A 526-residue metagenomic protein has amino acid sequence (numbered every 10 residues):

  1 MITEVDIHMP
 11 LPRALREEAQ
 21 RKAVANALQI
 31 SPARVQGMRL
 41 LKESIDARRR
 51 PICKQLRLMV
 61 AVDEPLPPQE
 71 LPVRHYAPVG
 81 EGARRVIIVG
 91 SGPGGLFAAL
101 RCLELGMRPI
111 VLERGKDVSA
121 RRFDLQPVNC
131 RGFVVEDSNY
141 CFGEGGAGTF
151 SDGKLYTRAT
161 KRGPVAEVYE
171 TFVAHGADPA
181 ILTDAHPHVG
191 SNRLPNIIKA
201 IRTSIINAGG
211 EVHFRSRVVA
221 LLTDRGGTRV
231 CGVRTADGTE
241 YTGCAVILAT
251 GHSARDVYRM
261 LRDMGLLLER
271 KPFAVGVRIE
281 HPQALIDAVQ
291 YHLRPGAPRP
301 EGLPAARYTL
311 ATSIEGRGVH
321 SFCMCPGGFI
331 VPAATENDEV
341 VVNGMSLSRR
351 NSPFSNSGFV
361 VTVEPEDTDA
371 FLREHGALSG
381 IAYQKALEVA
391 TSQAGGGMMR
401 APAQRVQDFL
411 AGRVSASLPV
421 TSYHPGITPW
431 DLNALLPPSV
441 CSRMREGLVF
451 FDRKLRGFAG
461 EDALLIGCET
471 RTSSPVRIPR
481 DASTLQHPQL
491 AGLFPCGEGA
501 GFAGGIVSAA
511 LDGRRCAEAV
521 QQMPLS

Functional and structural regions predicted by a protein language model:
M1-K54, L58-F150, K154-S526: Residues forming the flavin
